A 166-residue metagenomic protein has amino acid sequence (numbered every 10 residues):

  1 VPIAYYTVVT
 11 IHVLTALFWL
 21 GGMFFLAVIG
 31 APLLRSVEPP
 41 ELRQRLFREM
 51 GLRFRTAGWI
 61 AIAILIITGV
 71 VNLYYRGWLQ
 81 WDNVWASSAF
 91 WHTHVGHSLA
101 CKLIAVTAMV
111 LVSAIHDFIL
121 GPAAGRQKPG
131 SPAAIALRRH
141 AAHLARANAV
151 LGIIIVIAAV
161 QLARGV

Functional and structural regions predicted by a protein language model:
V1-V166: Polytopic transmembrane helical bundles with strong interfacial aromatic enrichment
